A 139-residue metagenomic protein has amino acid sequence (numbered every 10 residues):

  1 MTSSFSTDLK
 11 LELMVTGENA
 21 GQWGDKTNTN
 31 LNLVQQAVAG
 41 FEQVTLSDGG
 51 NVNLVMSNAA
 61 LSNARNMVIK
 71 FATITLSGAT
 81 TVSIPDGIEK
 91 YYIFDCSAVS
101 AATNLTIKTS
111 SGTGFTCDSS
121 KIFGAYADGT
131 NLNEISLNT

Functional and structural regions predicted by a protein language model:
T2-L9, G17-L105, N133-N138: Exposed extracellular interaction/assembly regions and N-terminal maturation sites
G24-K26, S119-G129: Extracellular disulfide-bonded cysteine-rich modules/repeats
S47-N51, D118-F123: Solvent-exposed, conformationally flexible loop/turn segments
T80-V82, T113-C117: Parallel beta-helix/beta-solenoid repeats that form elongated, surface-exposed shafts/blades used for receptor binding
K90, T113, K121-F123: Generic beta-strand structural signal
K108-G112: Short beta-strand and strand-turn-strand segments in soluble, beta-rich domains
T116-S120, I135-S136: Short amphipathic beta-strand/extended segments with alternating polar/hydrophobic composition
